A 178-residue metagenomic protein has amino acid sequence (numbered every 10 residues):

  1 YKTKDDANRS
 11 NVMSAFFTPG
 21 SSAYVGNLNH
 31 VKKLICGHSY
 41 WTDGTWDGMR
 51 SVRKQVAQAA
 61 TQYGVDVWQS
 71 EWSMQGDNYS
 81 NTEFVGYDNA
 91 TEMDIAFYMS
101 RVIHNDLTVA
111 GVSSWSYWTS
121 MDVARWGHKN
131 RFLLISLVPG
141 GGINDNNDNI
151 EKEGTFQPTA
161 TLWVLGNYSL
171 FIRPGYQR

Functional and structural regions predicted by a protein language model:
Y1-V102, V109: Noncatalytic carbohydrate-binding groove/subsite architecture in carbohydrate-active enzymes
Q69-Y176: Aromatic/acidic polysaccharide-binding cleft in carbohydrate-active enzymes
